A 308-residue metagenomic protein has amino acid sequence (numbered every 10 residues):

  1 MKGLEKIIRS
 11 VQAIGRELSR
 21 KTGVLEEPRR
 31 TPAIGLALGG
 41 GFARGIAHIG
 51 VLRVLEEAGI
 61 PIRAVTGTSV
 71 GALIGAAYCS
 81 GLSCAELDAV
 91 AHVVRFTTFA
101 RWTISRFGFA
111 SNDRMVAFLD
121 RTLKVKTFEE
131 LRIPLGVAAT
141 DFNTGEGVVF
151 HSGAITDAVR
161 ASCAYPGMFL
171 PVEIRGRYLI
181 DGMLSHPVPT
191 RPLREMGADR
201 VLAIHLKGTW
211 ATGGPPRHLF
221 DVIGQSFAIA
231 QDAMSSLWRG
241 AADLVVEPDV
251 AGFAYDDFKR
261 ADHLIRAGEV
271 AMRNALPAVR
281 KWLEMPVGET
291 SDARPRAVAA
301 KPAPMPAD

Functional and structural regions predicted by a protein language model:
M1-T66, A76-D308: Patatin-like phospholipase
G67, G71: Gly/Ala-rich beta-loop-alpha elbow adjacent to hydrolase catalytic centers
